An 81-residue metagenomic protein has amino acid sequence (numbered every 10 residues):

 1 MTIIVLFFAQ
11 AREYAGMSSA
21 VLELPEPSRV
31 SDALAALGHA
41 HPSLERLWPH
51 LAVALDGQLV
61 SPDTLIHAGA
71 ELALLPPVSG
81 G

Functional and structural regions predicted by a protein language model:
M1-G80: Ubiquitin-like/PB1-type beta-grasp interaction modules and other compact soluble beta-rich domains
